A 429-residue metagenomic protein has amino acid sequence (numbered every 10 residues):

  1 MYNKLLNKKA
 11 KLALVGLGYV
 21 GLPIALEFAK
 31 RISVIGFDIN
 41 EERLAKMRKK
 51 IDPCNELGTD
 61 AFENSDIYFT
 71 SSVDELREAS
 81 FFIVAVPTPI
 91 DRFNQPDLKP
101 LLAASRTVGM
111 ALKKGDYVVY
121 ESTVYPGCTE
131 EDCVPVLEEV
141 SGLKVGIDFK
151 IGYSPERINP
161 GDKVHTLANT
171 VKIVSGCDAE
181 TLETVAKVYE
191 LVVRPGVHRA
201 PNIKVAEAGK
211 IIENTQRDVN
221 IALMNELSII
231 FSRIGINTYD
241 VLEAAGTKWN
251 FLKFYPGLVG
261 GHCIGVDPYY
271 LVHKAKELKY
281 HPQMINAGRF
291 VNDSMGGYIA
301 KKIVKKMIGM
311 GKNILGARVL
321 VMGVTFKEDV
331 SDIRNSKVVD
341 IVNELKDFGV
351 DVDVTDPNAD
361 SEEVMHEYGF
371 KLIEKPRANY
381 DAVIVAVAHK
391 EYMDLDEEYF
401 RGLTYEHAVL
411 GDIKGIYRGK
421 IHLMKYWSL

Functional and structural regions predicted by a protein language model:
M1-L429: Structural/interface elements that position substrates and couple domains in central-metabolism enzymes
